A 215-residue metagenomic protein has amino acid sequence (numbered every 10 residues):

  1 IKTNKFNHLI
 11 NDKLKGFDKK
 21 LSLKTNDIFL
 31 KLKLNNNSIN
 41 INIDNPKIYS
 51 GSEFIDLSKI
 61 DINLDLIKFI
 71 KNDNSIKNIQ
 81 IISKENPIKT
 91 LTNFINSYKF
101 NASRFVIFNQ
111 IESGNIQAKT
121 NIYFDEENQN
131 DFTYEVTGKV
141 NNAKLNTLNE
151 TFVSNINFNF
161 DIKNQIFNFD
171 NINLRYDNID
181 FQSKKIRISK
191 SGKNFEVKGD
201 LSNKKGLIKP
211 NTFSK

Functional and structural regions predicted by a protein language model:
I1-N93, F105-N115, K119-E127, F167 (+1 more regions): Terminal hydrophobic membrane-targeting helix
I10, L14-G16, L21, I79-D131 (+4 more regions): Extended amphipathic, helix-rich lipid-handling scaffolds
L30-L32, F158-F160, I186-I188: Short, exposed beta-strand/loop patches in secreted or surface proteins that constitute
N42-D44, D56, S75, Y134 (+3 more regions): Repetitive beta-strand solenoid architecture
N149-T151: Outer-membrane beta-barrel translocator domains and adjoining extracellular loop/strand segments of Gram-negative
V153-N157, S183: Transmembrane beta-barrel architecture of outer membranes
